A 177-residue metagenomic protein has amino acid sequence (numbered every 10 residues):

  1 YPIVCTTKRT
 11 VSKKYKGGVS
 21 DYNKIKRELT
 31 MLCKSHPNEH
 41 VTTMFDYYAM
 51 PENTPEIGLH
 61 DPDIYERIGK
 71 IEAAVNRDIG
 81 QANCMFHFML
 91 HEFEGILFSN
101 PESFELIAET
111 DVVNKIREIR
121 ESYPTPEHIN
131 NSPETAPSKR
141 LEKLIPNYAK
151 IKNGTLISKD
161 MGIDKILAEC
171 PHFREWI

Functional and structural regions predicted by a protein language model:
Y1-S12, K26-I177: C-terminal accessory helical subdomains adjacent to catalytic cores in phosphodiester- and nucleotide-handling enzymes
K13-Y22: Non-catalytic terminal and connector segments of soluble metabolic enzymes
